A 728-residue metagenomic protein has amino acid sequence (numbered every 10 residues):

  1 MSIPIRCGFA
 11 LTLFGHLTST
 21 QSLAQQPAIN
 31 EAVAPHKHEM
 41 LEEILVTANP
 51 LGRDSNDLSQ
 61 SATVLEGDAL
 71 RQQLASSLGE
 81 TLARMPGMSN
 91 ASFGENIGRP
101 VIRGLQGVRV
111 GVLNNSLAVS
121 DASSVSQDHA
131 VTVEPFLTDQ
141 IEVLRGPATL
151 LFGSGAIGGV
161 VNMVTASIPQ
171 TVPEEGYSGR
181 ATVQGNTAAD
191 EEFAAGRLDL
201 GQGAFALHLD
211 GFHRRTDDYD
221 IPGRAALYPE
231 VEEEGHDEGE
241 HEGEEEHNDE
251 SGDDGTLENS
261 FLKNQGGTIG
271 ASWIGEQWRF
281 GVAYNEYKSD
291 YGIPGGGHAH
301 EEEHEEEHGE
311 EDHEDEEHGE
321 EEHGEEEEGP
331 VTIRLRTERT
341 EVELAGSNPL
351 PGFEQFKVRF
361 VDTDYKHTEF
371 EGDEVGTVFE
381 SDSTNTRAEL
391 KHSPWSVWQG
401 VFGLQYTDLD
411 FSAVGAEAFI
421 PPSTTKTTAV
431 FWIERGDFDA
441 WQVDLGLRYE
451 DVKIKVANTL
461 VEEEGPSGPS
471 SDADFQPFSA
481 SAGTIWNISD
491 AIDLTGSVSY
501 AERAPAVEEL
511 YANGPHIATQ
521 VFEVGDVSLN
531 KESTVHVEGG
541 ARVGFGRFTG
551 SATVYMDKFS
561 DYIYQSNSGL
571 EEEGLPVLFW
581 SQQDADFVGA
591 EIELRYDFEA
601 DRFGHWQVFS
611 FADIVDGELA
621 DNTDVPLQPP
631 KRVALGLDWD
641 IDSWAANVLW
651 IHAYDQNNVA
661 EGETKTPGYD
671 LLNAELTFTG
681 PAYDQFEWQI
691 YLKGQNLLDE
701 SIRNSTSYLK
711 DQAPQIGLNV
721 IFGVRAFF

Functional and structural regions predicted by a protein language model:
C7-F9, G201, S260, S272-E276 (+9 more regions): Conserved C-terminal beta-signal and adjacent last beta-strands/turns of outer-membrane beta-barrel proteins
I29, M40, G400, V443 (+2 more regions): Gram-negative outer-membrane beta-barrel transporters
A118-P147: Short acidic/polar hinge/loop motifs at secondary-structure boundaries that mediate gating or recognition
L137-Q140, R145, L150-V231, F261-Q265: Outer-membrane beta-barrel translocator/receptor signature
T187-R215, L227-P294, T332-F353, W395-W398 (+4 more regions): Transmembrane beta-barrel wall of Gram-negative outer-membrane proteins
E258-S260, N264, R279-F356, V361-N385 (+3 more regions): Flexible loop and strand-edge segments within Gram-negative outer membrane beta-barrel domains
N259, F379, S383-L390, A429 (+5 more regions): Outer membrane beta-barrel strand-and-loop segments of large Gram-negative receptors, especially TonB-dependent
D408-D410, D451-P466, D472, W486 (+5 more regions): Surface-exposed extracellular loop regions of Gram-negative outer-membrane beta-barrel proteins, predominantly
